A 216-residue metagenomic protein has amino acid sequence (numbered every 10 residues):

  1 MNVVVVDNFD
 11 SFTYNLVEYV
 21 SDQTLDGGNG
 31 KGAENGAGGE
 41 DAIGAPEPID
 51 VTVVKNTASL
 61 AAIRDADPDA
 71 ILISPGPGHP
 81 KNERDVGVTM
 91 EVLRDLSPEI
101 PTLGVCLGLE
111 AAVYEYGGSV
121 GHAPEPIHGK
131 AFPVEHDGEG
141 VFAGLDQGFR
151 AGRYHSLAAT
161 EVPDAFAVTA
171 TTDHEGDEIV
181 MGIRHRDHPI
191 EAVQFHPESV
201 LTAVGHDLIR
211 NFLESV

Functional and structural regions predicted by a protein language model:
M1-V4: Extreme N-terminal starter segment of soluble prokaryotic enzymes
N8: Acidic di-acidic motifs
T13: Active-site-adjacent helical/loop segments in soluble small-molecule enzymes
L16, R84-D85, D164, V204-L208: Residues at alpha-helix caps and immediate loop-helix transition turns in enzyme cores, especially N- and C-cap
V17-L103: Flexible gly/pro-rich beta->alpha loop and the following alpha-helix that scaffold active-site loops
P75-H79, G108, E198: Short glycine-rich anion-binding loops that position phosphate/pyrophosphate groups of nucleotides and phosphorylated
G87-V92, I100-L103, E110-E191, F195-A203: Pocket-forming structural segment of enzyme catalytic cores
V200-V216: Acyltransferase
